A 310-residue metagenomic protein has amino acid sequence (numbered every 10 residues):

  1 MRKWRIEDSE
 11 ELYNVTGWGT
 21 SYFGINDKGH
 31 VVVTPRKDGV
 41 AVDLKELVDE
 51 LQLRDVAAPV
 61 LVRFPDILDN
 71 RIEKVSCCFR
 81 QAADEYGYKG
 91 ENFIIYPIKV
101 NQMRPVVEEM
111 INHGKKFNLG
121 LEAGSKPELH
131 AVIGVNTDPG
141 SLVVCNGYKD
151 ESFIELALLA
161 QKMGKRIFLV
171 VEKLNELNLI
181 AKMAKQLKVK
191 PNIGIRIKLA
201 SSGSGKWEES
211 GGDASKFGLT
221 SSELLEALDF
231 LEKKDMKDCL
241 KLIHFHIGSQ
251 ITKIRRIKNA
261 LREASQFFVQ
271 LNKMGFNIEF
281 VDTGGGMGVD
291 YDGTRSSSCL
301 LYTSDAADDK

Functional and structural regions predicted by a protein language model:
M1-A57: Conserved, well-structured core domains of diverse proteins
K28, V32-K37, V48-G90, P97: Low-complexity, highly charged intrinsically disordered N-terminal segments that act as targeting/localization
L68, S125, Y302-T303: Adenylate-forming
G87-F280, V289: Active-site-proximal beta-alpha core segment in soluble small-molecule metabolic enzymes
E208-G211, S297-L301: Active-site loop ensemble at the mouth of alpha/beta enzyme cores that anchors a bound cofactor
V289-R295: Catalytic palm subdomain of template-directed nucleic-acid polymerases, centered on the conserved carboxylate motif
Y302-K310: Single conserved hydrophobic/aromatic residue that forms the stacking wall/gate of nucleotide- or nucleobase-binding
